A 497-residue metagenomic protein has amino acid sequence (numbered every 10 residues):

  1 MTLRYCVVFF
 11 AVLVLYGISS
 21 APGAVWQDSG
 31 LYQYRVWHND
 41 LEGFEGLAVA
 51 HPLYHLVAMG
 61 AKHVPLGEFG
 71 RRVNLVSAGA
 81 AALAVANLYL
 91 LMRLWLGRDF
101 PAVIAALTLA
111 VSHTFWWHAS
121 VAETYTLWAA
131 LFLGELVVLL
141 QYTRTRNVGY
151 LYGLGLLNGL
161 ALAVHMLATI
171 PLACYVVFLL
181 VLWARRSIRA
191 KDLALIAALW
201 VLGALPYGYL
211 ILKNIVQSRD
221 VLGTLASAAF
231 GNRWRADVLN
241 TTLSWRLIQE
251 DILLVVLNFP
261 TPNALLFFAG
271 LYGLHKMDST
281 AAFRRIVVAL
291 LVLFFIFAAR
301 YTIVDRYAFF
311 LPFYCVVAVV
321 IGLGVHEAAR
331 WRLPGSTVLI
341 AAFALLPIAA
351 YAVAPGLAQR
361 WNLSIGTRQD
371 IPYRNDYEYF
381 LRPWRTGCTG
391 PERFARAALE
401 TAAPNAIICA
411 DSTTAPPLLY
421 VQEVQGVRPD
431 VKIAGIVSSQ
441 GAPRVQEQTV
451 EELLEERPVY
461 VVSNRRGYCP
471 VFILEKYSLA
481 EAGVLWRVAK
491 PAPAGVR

Functional and structural regions predicted by a protein language model:
T2-V7, L88-V111, A130, Y152 (+3 more regions): Transmembrane-helix signature of polytopic, membrane-embedded enzymes that assemble or transfer cell-envelope glycans
C6, L75-L96, G134, V138 (+2 more regions): Transmembrane-helix motifs of polytopic, lipid-linked glycan transferases
C6, T280, V325-I365: Signature aromatic-anchored transmembrane alpha helix within multi-pass, membrane-resident enzymes that catalyze glycan
Q27, W117-Y125: Short acidic/glycine- and proline-prone juxtamembrane loop motifs at membrane-interface regions of multi-pass membrane
A48, P52, L56, V64-A86 (+2 more regions): Loop-to-helix entry region of an early transmembrane alpha helix in multi-pass inner-membrane enzymes
R93-D99, L133-G153, L157, A161 (+1 more regions): Membrane-interface transmembrane helices that cradle and orient dolichyl/undecaprenyl
Q141-R144, I170-V201, M277: Perimembrane helix-loop-helix junctions
L257-A281, T337: Hydrophobic, aromatic-rich transmembrane alpha-helices and their immediate juxtamembrane boundary segments
